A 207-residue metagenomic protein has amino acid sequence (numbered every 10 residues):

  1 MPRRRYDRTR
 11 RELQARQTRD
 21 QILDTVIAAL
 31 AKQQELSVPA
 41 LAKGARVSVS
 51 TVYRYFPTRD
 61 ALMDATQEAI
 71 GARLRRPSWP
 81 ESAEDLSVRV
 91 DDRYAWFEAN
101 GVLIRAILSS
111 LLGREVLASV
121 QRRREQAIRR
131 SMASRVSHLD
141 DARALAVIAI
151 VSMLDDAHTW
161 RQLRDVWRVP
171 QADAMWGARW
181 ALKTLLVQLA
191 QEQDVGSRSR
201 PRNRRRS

Functional and structural regions predicted by a protein language model:
M1-G44: Basic, helix-initiating cap at the start of DNA-binding domains
R8, A31-E35, R46, Y53-D64: HTH DNA-binding helix-turn interface
D24-V38, A61-V90: Amphipathic alpha-helical linker/stalk segments
G44, R75-V102, Q121-R124: Hydrophobic alpha-helical connector segments
T66-I70, A95-A118, R129, R161-Q162: Amphipathic alpha-helical segments used for helix-helix packing
V88-D91, A95, G113-A149, D155 (+1 more regions): Amphipathic alpha-helical packing segments from all-alpha helical-bundle domains
I148-V169, T184-D194: Amphipathic C-terminal alpha-helical segment
